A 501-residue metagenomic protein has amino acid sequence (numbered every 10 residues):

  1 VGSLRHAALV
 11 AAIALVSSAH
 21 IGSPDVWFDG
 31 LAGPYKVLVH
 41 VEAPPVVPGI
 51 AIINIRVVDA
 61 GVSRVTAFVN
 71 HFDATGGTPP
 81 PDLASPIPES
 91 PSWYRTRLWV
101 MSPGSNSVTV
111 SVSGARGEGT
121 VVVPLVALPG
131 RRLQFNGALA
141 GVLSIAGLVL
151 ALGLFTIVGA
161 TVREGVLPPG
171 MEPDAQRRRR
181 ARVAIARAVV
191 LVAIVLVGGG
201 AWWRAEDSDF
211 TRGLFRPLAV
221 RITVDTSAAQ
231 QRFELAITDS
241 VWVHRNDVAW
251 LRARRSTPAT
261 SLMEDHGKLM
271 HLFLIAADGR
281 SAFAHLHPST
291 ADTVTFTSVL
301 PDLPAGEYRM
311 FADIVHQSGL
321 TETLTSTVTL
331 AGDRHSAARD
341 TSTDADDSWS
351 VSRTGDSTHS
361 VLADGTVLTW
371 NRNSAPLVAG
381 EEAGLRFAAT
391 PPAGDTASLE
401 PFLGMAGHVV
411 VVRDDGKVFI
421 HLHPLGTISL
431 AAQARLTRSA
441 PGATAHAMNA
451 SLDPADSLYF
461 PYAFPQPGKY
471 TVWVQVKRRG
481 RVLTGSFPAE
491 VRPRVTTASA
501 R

Functional and structural regions predicted by a protein language model:
V1-G2: N-terminal secretory signal peptides that target proteins for export/translocation
H6-A7, A253: Positively charged, low-complexity intrinsically disordered regions
A7-V16: Bacterial N-terminal signal peptides
A19-P168, D174-L191, V197-R501: N-terminal soluble domains immediately following signal/targeting peptides that reside in extracytoplasmic
